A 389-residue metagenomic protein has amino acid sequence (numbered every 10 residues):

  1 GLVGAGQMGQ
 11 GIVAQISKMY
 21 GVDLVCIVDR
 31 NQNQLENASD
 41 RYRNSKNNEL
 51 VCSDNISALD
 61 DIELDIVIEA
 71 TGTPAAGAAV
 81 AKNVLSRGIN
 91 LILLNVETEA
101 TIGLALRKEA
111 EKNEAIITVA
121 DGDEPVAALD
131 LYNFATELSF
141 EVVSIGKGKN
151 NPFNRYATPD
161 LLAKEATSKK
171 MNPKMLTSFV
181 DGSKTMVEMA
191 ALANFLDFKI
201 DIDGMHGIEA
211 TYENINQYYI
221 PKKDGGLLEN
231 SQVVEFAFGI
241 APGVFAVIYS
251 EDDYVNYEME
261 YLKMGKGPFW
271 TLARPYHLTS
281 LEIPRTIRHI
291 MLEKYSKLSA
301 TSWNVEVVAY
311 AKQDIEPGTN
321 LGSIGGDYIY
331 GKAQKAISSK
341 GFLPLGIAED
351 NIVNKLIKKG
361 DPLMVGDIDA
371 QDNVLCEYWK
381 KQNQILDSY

Functional and structural regions predicted by a protein language model:
G1-R41: N-terminal Rossmann-like dinucleotide-binding module
R30, G72, N95-E99, G122-D123 (+3 more regions): Short, ordered loop/turn segments at secondary-structure junctions
S45-I66, G72-A75: A structured beta-alpha segment of the ubiquitous adenosine-cofactor-binding alpha/beta core
D61-V67, S86-L91: Short acidic/histidine-rich motifs immediately flanking catalytic phosphotransfer sites in two-component signaling
T71, A76-N83, R87, L94-I116 (+2 more regions): Rossmann-fold NAD(P)-binding glycine/threonine-rich loop
A110-E114, T118-K184: Rossmann-like NAD(P)H-binding beta-loop-alpha module
K164-Y389: C-terminal catalytic/substrate-binding lobe primarily of soluble NAD(P)-dependent oxidoreductases
